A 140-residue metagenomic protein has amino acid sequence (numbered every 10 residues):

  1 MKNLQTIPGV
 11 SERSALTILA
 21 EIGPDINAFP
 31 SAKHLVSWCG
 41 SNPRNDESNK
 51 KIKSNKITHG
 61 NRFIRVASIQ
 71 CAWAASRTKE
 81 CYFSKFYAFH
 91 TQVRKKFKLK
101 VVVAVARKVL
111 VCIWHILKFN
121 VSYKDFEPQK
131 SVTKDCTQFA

Functional and structural regions predicted by a protein language model:
M1-K98: Phosphate-backbone recognition surface of nucleic-acid-processing proteins
N49-S54, Y87-A140: Low-complexity, acidic/Ser/Thr- and charged residue-rich accessory regions of DNA metabolism proteins
